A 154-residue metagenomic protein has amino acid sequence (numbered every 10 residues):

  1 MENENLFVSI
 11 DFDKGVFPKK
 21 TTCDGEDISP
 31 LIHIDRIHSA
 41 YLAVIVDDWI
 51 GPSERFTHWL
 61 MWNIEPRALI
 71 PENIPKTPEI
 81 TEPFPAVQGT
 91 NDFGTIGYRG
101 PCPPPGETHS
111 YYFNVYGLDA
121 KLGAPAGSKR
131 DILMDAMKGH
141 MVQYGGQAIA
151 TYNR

Functional and structural regions predicted by a protein language model:
M1-R154: N-terminus-centered regions that define maturation/targeting leaders and the start of the first functional domain
